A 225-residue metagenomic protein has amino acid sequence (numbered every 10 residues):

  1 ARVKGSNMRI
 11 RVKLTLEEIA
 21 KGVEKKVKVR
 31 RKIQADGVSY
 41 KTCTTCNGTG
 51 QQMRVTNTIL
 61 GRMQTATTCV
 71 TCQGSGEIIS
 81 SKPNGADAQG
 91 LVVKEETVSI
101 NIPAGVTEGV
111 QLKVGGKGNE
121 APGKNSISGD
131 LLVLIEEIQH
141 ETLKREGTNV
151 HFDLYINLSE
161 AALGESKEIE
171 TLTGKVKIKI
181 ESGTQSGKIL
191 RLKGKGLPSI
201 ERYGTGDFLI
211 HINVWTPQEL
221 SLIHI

Functional and structural regions predicted by a protein language model:
R2-Q34, V70, E77-I223: Charged, often glycine-enriched C-terminal and inter-domain segments that act as flexible interaction/assembly
K32-T45: Single-stranded RNA-binding surfaces
Y40-C43, A66-C69, S75: Residues immediately within or flanking Cys/His clusters that coordinate Zn2+ in small zinc-binding modules
G50, G76: Cys/His-rich microdomains that often coordinate metals
M53-N57, I79-K82: Short Cys/His-rich "knuckle" micro-motifs
T58-Q64: Short linker/helix segments within small regulatory modules
